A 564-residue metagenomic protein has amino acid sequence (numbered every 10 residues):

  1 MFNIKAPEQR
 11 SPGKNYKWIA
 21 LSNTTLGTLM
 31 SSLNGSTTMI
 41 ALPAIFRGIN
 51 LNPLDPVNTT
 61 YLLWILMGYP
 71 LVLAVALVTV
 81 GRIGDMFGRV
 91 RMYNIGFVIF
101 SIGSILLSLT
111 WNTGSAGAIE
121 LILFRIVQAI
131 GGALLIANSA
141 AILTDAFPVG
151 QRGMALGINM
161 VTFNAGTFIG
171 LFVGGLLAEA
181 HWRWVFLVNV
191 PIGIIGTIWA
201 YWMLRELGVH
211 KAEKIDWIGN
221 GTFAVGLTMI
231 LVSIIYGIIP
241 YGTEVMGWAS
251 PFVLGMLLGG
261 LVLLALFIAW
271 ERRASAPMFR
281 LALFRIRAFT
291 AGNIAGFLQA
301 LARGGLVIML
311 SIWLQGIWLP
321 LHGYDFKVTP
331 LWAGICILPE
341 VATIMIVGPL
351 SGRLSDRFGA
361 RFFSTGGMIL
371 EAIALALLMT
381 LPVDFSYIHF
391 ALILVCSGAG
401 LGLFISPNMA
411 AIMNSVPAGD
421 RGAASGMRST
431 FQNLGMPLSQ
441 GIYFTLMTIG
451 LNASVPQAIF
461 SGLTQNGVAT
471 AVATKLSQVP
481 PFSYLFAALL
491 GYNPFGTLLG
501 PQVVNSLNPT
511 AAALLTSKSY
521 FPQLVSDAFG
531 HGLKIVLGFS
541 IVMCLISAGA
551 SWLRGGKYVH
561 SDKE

Functional and structural regions predicted by a protein language model:
M1-S32, A288, D356-G359, T474-E564: Transmembrane-helix exit segments and adjacent C-terminal regions of multi-pass membrane proteins
F2-W202, S351, M379, F390: Transmembrane-helix bundle of Major Facilitator Superfamily
L21-P70, P251-G255, L263, R273-M409 (+3 more regions): Transmembrane core module of solute transporters
S31, L66-Y69, L73, Q128-A129 (+10 more regions): Structural signature of transmembrane alpha-helices in multi-pass secondary transporters
I45-F46, I83-G84, V173-E179, I234 (+4 more regions): Interfacial helix-cap and linker-helix signal at transmembrane-aqueous boundaries of multi-pass secondary transporters
A76, G88-I99, W111-L123, L135-S139 (+5 more regions): C-terminal module of multi-pass small-molecule transporters
I99-T110, G131, I192-W199, G226 (+8 more regions): Transmembrane-helix signature of multi-pass solute transporters
A180-A295, A302: Hydrophobic transmembrane-helix bundles of small-molecule transporters
